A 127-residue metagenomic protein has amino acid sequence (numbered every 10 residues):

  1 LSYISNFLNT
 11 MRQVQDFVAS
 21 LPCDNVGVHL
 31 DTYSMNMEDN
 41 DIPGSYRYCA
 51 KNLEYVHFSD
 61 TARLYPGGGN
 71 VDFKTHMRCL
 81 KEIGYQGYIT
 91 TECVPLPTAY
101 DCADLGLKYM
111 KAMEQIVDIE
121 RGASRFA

Functional and structural regions predicted by a protein language model:
L1-N6: Surface-exposed cleft-lining segments at the edges of enzyme active sites
L8-L30, S34-A127: Histidine-acidic metal/acid-base catalytic patches
